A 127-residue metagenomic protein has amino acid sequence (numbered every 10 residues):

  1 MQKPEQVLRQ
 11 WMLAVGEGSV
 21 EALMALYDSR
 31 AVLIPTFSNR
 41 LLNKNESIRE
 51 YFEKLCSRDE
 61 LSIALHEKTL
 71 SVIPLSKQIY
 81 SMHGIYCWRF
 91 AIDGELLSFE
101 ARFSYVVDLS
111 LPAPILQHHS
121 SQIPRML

Functional and structural regions predicted by a protein language model:
M1-G18, L26: Short, aromatic-enriched amphipathic alpha-helices that serve as compact interaction elements
Q2, V20-P74: A solvent-exposed, acidic/Ser-Thr-rich amphipathic alpha-helical stretch
F37, D93-L96: Short, solvent-exposed loop/turn segments at secondary-structure boundaries
F52, E67-V72, Y86-W88, A101-D108: Hydrophobic/aromatic beta-strand elements that line small-molecule binding cavities or substrate pockets in beta-rich
L61-A64, S76-Y80, E95-F99: A generic structural micro-feature
V72-Y80, V107-P114: A short, structured loop/turn motif at beta-sheet edges
Q78-W88: A short hydrophobic beta-strand element
S98-L127: Short beta-strand edge/turn micro-motifs at domain boundaries
